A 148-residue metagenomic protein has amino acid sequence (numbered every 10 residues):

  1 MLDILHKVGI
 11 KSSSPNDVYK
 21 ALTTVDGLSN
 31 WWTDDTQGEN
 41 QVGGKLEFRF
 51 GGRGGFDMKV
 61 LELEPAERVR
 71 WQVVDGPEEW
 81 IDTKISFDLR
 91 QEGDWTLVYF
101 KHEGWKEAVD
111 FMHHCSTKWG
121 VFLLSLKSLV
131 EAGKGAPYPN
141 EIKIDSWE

Functional and structural regions predicted by a protein language model:
M1-D3, N16, L46, G55-F56 (+1 more regions): Charge-dense, helix-prone N-terminal extensions
M1-Q37: Hydrophobic ligand-binding cavity/cleft-lining segments
K7-K11, E47-R49, K59, D88: Generic structural detector for well-ordered beta-strands
V18-Y19, L28, L46, V60 (+4 more regions): Hydrophobic pocket/interface hotspot
T23-T24, P65, L124, E131: Residues at helix-coil transition
Q37, R53-Y99, E103-K106: Hydrophobic-ligand binding "helix-grip"
N40-K45: Short coil-to-beta transition motif at edge beta-strands of beta-rich domains
G104-E148: A conserved amphipathic terminal alpha-helix motif
